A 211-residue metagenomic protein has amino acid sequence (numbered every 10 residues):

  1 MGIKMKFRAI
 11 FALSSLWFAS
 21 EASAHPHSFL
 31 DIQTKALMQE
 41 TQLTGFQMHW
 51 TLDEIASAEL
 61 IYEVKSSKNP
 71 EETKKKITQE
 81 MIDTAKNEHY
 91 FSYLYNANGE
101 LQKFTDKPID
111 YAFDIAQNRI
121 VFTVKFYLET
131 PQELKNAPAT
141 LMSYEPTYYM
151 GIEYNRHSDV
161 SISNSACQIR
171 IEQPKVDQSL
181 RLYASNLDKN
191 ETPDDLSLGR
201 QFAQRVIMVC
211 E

Functional and structural regions predicted by a protein language model:
M1-K6: N-terminal secretory signal peptides that target proteins for export/translocation
R8-W17: Bacterial N-terminal signal peptides
A19-E21: N-terminal signal peptide c-region/cleavage motif recognized by signal peptidases
A24, M38-Q42, Y127-K135: Secondary-structure boundary elements
H25-A58: Early extracytoplasmic/domain-onset interaction patches
H27-F29, A85-N87, Q201: Short solvent-exposed loop/turn micro-motifs enriched in small/polar/acidic residues
I55-L134: Structured domain cores in non-transmembrane regions
N98-E211: Mature, soluble, non-transmembrane domains
